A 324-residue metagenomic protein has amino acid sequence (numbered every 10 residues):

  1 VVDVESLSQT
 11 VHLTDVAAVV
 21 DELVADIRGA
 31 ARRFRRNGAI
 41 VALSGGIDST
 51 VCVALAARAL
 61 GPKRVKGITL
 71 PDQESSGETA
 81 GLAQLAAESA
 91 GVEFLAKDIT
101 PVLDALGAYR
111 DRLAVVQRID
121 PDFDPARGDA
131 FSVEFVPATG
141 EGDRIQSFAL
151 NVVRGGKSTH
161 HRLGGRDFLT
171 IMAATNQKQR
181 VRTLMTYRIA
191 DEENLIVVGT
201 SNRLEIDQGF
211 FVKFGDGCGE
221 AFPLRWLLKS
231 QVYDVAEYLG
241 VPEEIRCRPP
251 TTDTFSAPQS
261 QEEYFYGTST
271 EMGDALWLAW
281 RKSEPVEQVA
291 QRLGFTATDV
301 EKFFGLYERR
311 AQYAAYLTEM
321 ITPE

Functional and structural regions predicted by a protein language model:
V1-V41, L55-R58, K63-K66, E74 (+2 more regions): ATP/NTP-dependent adenylation/nucleotidyl-transfer catalytic domains that generate, transfer, or process NMP-activated
G46: Conserved G/P- and acidic residue-centered "switch" motifs that form tight phosphate/ATP-binding loops in soluble
S49: Catalytic nucleophile loop
P71: Acidic, Mg2+-coordinating phosphoryl-transfer loop and its flanking beta/alpha structural elements, shared across
